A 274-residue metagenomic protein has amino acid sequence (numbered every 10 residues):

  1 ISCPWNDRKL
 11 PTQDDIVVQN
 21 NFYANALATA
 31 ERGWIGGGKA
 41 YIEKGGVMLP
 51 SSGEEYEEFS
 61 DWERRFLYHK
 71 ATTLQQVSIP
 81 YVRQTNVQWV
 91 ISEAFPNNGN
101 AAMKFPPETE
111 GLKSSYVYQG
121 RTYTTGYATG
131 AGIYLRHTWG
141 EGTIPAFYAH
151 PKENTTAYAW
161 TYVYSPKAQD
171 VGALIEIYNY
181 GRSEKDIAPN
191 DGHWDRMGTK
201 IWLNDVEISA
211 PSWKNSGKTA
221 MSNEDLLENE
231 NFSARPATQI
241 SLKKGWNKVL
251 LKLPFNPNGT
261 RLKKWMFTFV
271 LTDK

Functional and structural regions predicted by a protein language model:
I1-R83: Flexible, acidic glycine-rich loops studded with aromatic residues
N6-T12, Y180-R182, S209, P257-N258: Flexible loop/turn segments at secondary-structure boundaries
S60-N154, Y162, Y180-S183, N190 (+3 more regions): Accessory carbohydrate-binding/adhesion or oligomerization-edge regions at the termini of glycan-active proteins
A146-A157, D225-F232: Extracellular beta-rich ligand/substrate-recognition surface
E153-A157, Y164-L174: Extended extracellular/luminal ectodomain segments enriched in beta-structured repeat modules
K167-A173, G181, K243-W246: Short tyrosine-centred short linear motifs in exposed loops/low-complexity segments
V171-E176, A188-N190: Surface-exposed beta-strand/loop patches in extracellular or lumenal glycoproteins
D186-I187, G192-F267: Beta-strand-rich ligand-recognition modules
